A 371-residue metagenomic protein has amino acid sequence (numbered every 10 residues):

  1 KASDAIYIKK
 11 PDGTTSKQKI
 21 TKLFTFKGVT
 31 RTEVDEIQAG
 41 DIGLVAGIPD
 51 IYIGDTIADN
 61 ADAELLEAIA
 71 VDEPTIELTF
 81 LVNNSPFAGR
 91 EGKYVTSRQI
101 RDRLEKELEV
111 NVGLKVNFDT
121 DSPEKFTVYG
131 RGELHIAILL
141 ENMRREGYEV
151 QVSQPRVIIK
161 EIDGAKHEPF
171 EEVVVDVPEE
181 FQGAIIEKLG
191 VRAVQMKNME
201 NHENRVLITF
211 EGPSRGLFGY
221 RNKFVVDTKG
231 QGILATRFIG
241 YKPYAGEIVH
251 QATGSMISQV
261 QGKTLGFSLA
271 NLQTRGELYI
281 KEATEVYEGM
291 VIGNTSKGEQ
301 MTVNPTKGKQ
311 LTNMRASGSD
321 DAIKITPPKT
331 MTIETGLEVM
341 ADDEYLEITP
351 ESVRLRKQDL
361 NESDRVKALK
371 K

Functional and structural regions predicted by a protein language model:
K1-L78, A88-R90, T253, G262-T312 (+2 more regions): Conserved nucleotide-binding/hydrolysis modules and their immediate coupling elements across P-loop/ASCE NTPase motors
S3, G40, G54, F80 (+6 more regions): Residue-level signature of catalytic and energy-coupling elements of molecular machines, predominantly ATP/GTP-dependent
D12-F26, V34-Q38, L65-N83, N111-K125 (+6 more regions): Interdomain boundary/hinge elements
I48-D50, G130-I136, P178-Q182, E211-F218: Helix N-cap motif at beta-to-alpha junctions
S85-E109, T326: A short, contiguous, amphipathic alpha-helix enriched in charged residues
G183-I185, G190-M196, N201, R215 (+2 more regions): Long, contiguous binding/interaction regions
L337, D343-R354: C-terminal tails and terminal domains of large nucleic-acid-associated and other macromolecular-machine proteins
R354, L360-K371: Acidic, low-complexity intrinsically disordered tails
